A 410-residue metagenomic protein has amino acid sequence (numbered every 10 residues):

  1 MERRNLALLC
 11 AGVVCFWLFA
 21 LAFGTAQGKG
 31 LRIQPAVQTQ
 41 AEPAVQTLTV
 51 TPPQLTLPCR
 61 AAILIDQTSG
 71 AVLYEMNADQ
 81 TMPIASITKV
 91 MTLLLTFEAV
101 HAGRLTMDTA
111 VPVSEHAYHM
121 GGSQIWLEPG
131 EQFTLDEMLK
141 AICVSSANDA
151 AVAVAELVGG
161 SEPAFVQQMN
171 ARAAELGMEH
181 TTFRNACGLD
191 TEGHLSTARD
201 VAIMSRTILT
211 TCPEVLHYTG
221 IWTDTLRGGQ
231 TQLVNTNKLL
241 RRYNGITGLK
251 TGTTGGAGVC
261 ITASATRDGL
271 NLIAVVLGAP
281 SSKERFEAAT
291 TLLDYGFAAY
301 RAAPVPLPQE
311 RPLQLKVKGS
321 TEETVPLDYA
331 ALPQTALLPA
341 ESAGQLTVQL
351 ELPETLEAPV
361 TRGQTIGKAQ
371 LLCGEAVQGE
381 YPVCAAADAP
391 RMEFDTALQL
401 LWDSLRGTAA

Functional and structural regions predicted by a protein language model:
E2-N5, A26-C212: Active-site-adjacent loops and short helices of periplasmic peptidoglycan-processing enzymes
R4-Q27: Sec-dependent N-terminal signal peptides of Gram-positive bacterial secreted proteins and lipoproteins
A20-Q40, Y329-G344: Short, compositionally biased leader-like segments
M178-T182, D190-L195, R199-A410: Domain-terminus/edge residues, biased toward the C-terminal soluble/receptor-binding domains of extracytoplasmic
